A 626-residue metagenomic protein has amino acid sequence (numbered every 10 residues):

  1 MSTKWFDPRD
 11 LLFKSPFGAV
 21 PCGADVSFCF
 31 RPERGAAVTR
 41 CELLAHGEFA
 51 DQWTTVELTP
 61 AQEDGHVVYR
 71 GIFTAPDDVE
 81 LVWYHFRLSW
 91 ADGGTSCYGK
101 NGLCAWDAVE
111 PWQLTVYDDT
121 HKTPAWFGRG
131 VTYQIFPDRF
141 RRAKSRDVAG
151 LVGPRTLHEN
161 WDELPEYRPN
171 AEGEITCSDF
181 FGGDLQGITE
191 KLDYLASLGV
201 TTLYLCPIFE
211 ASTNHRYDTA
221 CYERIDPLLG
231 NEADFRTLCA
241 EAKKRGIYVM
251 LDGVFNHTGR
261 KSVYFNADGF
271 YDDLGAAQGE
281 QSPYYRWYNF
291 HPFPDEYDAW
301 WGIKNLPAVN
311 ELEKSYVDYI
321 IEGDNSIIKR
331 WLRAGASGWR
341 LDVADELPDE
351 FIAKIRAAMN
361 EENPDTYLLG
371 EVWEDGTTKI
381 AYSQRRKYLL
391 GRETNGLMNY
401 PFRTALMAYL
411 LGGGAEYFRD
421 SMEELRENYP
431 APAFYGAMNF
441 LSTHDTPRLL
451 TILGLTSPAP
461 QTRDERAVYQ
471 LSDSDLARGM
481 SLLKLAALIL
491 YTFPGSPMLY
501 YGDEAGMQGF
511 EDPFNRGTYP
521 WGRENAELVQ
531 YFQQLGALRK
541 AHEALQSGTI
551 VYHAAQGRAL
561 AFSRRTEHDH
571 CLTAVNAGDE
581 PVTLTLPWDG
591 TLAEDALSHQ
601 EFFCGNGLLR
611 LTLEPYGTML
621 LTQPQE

Functional and structural regions predicted by a protein language model:
M1-Y133: Glycan-association/targeting regions that enable binding to alpha-glucans and other polysaccharides
S15, S27, H553-P587: Carbohydrate-binding surface patches
F30, I135, L195, L205 (+10 more regions): Conserved, mostly hydrophobic/aromatic
V82, Y519-H553: Aromatic- and carboxylate-lined catalytic core of secreted/periplasmic carbohydrate-active enzymes
F136-T201, I208-A334, I355-E362: Substrate-binding/active-site clefts of carbohydrate-active enzymes
D138, Y382-S383, Y435-L471, A487-N525: Aromatic/acidic polysaccharide-binding cleft in carbohydrate-active enzymes
C239-Y248, N256-H257, S262-D273, I327 (+5 more regions): Active-site-proximal helices and loops of the catalytic beta/alpha 8
G605-E626: C-terminal beta-strand-rich structural cap/linker in extracellular carbohydrate-active enzymes
